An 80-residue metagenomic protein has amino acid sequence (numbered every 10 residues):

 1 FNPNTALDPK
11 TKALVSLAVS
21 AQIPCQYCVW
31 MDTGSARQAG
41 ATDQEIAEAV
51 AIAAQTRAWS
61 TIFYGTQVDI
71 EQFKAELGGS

Functional and structural regions predicted by a protein language model:
F1-S80: Hydrophobic alpha-helical segments
